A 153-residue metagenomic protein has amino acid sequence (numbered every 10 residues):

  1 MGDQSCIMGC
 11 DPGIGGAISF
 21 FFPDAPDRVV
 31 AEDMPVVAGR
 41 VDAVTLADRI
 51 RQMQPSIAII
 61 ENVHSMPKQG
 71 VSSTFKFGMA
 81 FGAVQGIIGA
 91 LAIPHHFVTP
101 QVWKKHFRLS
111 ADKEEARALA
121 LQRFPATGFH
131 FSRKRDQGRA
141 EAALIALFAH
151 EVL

Functional and structural regions predicted by a protein language model:
M1-L153: Phosphate- and other anionic-substrate recognition elements at nucleic-acid/protein interfaces
